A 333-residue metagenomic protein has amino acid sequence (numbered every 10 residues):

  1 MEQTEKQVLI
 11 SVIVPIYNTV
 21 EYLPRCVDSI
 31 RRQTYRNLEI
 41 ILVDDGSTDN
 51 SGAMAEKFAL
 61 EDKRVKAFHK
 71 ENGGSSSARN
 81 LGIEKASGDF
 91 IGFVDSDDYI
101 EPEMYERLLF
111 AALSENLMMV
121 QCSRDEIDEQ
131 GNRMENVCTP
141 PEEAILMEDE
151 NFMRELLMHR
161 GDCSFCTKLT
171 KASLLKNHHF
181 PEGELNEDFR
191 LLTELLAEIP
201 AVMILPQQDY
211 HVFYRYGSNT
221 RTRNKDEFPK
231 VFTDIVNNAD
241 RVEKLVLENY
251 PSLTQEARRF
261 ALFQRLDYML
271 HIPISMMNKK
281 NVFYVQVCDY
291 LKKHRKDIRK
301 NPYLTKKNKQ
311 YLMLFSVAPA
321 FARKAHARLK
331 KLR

Functional and structural regions predicted by a protein language model:
M1-S29: N-proximal low-complexity "stem/linker" segments adjacent to membrane-targeting elements
Q7-I10, R31-L42, N50, D62-K66: Short loop->beta transition adjacent to catalytic acidic/histidine clusters or analogous donor-positioning motifs
S29, R36, D44-M54, N72-G74 (+1 more regions): A conserved acidic beta->alpha catalytic loop
K70-A86: Glycine-rich, basic loop-to-helix element that forms the pyrophosphate-binding segment of sugar-nucleotide handling
S75, S96-M203, F213-P229: Donor-binding/catalytic cores of nucleotide-activated saccharide and glycerol-phosphate transferases/polymerases
I91: Short aromatic/hydrophobic "clamp" motif used to bind/position activated sugar donors
Y210-Y216, T222-L253, D267-I298: Catalytic core of nucleotide-sugar-dependent glycosyltransferases
I274-R333: Membrane-interface aromatic/basic loop that binds lipid-linked glycans or pyrophosphate carriers, typified by
